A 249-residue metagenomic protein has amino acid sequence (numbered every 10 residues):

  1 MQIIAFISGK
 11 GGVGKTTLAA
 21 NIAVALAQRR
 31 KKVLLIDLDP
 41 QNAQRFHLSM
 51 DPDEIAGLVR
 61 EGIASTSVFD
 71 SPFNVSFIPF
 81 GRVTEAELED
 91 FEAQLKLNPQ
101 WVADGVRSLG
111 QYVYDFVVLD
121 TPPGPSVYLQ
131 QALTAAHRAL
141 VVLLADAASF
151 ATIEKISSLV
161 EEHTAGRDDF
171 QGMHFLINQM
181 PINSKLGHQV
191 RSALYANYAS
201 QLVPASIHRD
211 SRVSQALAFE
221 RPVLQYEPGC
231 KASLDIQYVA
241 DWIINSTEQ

Functional and structural regions predicted by a protein language model:
M1-Q249: P-loop NTP-binding core
